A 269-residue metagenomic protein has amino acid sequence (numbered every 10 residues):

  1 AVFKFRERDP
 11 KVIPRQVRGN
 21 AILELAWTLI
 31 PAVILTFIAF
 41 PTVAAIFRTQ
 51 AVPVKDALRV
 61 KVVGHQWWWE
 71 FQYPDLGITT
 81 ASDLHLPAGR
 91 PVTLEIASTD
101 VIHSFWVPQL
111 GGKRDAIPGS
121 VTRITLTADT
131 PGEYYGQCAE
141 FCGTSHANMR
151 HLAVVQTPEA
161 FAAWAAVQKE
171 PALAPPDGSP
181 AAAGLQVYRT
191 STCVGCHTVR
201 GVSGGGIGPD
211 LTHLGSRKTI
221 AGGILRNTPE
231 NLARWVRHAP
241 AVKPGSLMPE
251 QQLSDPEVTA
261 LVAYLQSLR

Functional and structural regions predicted by a protein language model:
A1-V194, V199-G206, G223-R237, V242-P244 (+1 more regions): Non-transmembrane, membrane-proximal soluble domains of secreted or membrane proteins
R217-I220: Alpha-solenoid helical repeat scaffolds
Y264: Active-site segment flanking the S-adenosylmethionine/decSAM binding pocket in AdoMet-dependent transferases
L268-R269: Short, solvent-exposed mixed-charge patches
